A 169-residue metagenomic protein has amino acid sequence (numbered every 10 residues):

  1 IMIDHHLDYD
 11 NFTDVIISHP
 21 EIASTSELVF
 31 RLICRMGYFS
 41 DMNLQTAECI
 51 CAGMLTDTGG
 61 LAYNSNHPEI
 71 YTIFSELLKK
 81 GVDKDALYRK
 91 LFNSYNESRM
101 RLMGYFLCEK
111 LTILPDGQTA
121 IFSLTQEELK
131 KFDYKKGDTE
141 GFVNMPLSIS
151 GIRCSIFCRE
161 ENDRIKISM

Functional and structural regions predicted by a protein language model:
I1-I3, V15-S18, A120-F122, I156: Hydrophobic/aromatic beta-strand patches that form the interior of the parallel beta-sheet core in alpha/beta enzyme
I3-I73: Short alpha-helices
T58-M169: Hydrophobic helix-and-loop "lid/oligomerization" segment in the mid-to-C-terminal part of catalytic domains
